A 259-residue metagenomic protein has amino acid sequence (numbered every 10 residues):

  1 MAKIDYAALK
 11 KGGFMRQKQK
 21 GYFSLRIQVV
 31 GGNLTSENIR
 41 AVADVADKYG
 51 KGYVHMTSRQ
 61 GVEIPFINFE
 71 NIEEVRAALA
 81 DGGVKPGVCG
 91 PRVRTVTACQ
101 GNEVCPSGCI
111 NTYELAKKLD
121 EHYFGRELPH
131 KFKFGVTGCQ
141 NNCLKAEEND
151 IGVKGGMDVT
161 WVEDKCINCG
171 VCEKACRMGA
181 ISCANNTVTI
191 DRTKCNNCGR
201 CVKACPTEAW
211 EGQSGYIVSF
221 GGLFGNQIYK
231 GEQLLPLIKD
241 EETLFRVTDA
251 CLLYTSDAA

Functional and structural regions predicted by a protein language model:
Y6-M15, G87: Intrinsic, low-complexity N-terminal interaction/targeting segments
K11-G32: Short glycine-/aliphatic-rich beta-strand segments at the starts of folded cytosolic domains
R16, I151-G155, Y216-F224: Short beta-strand elements
G21-Y22, F224-E232: Short acidic (Asp/Glu) and glycine-rich catalytic loops that position anionic groups and cofactors
L25-V159, E163-I167, A175, K194: Small-residue-enriched alpha-helical segments and adjacent helix-cap loops that form tight helix-helix packing
V171-I190, N196, R200-Y216: Iron-sulfur cluster-binding cysteine motifs and their immediate structural context in ferredoxin-like electron-transfer
Y254-A259: Conserved small/polar residues in nucleotide/adenosyl-binding loops
